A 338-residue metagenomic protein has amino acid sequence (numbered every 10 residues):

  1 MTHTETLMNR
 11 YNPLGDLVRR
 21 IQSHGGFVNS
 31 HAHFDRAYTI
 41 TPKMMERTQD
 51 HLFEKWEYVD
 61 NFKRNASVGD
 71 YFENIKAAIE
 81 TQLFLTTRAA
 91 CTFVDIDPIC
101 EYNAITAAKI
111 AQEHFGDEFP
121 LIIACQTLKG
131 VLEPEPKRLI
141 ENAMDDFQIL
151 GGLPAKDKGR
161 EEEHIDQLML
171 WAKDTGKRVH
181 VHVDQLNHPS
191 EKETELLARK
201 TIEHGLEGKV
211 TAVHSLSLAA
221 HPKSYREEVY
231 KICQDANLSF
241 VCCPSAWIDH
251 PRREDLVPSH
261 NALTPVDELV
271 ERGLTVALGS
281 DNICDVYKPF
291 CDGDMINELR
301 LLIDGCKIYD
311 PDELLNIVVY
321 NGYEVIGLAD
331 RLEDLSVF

Functional and structural regions predicted by a protein language model:
M1-E54, G69: Replace "His-x-His-based motif
N12, A104-E113, E133-S239, L256-L278 (+1 more regions): Histidine/acidic residue-rich metal-binding segments in metalloenzymes
L14, E57-E73, I122-P134, L153-K158: Active-site mouth loops of central-metabolism enzymes
V28-D35, H182-D184, H214, D281: Histidine-centered divalent metal-coordination motifs
A37-Y71, T175, E193-T211, A236-F240 (+2 more regions): Active-site gating loops and adjacent loop-to-helix segments of metal-dependent hydrolytic enzymes
I40-F93, I99-G116, E141-N142: Alpha-helical scaffold segments that flank or form the walls of functional sites
I96-P98, C125-V131, K156-K158, Q185-P189 (+3 more regions): Active-site-proximal loop/turn and secondary-structure-junction residues that shape catalytic pockets, frequently
R199-V210, A246, H250, H260-F338: His/Asp/Glu-enriched, well-ordered alpha-helical/loop segment that forms or immediately abuts the divalent-metal
